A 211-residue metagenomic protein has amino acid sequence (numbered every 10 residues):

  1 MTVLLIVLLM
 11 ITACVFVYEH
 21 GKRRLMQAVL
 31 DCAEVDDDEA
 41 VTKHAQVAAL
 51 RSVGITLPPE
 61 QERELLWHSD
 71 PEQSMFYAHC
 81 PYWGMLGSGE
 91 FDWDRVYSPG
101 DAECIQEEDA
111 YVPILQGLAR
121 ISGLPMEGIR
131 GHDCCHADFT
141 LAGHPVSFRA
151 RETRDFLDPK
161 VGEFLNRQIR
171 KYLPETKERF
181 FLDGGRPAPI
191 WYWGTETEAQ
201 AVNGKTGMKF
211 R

Functional and structural regions predicted by a protein language model:
M1-L9: Feature marks short, highly hydrophobic, charge-poor N-terminal signal-anchor/signal peptide-like helices that anchor
L9-V17: Hydrophobic alpha-helical membrane-insertion segments, chiefly the h-region of N-terminal signal peptides
Y18-R211: Contiguous interface-forming segments/domains that mediate binding rather than catalysis
